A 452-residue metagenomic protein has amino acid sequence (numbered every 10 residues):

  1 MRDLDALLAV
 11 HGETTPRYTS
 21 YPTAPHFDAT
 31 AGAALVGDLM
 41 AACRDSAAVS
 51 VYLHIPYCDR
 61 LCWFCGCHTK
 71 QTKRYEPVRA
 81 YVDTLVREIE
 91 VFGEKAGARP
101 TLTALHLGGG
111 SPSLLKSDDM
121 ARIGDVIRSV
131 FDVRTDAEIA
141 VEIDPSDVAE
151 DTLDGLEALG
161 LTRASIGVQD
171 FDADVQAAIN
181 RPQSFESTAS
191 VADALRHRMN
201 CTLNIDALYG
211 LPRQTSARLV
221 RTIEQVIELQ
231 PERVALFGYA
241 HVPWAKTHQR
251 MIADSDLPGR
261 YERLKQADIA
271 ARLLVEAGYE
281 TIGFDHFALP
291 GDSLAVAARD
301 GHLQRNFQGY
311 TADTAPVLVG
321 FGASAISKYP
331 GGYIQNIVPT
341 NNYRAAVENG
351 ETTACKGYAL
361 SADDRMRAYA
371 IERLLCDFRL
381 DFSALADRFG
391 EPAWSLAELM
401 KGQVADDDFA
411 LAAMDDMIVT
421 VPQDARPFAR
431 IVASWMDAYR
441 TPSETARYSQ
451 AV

Functional and structural regions predicted by a protein language model:
M1-V49: Flexible, acidic/Gly-rich N-terminal and inter-domain linker regions that tether and position cofactor-handling modules
A41-A42, A48, Q71-K95, T101-E391 (+1 more regions): C-terminal scaffold of the Radical SAM
L53-T69: Local cysteine-cluster metal-coordination motifs and their immediate loop/turn environment, predominantly Fe-S cluster
C65, Y369-R373, V432: Short alpha-helical scaffolding segments that buttress acidic/His motifs in well-ordered protein cores
E391-A405: Short amphipathic alpha-helical interaction segments
A405-M417: A short, conserved structural fragment
M414-V432: Accessory beta->alpha helical hairpin/"wing" motif in late/C-terminal subdomains of nucleic-acid enzymes
R426-V452: Short, amphipathic alpha-helical interaction segments positioned at domain boundaries
